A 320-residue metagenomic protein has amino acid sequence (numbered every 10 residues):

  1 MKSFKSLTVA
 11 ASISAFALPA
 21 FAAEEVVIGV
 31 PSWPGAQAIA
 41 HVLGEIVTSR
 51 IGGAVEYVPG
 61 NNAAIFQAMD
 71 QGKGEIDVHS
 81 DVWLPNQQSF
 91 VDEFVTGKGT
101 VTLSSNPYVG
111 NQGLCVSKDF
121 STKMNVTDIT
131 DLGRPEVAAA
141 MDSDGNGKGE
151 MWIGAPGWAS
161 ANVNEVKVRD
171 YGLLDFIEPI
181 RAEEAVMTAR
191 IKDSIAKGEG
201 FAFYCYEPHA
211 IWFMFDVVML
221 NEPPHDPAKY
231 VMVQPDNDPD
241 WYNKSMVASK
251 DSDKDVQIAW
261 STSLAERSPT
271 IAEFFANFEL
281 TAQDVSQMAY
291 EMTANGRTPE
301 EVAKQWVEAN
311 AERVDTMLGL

Functional and structural regions predicted by a protein language model:
A23-G35, G53-V58, K148-W152, F275: Short, well-ordered beta-strand elements
W33-P34, A54-D70, P179-R190: Short helix-initiation/N-cap motifs at beta->coil->alpha
G35-G53, V166-V168: Short, polar/charged alpha-helical segment
N62-K118: N-terminal segment of the mature folded domain
A68, I76-D81, W152-V231: Ligand-binding pocket segment of bilobal, Venus flytrap-like solute-binding proteins
G99-W152: A conserved helix-loop-strand patch within extracytoplasmic ligand-binding domains of the periplasmic binding
Q112-T122, D255-R267, E291: A bilobed periplasmic-binding-protein/Venus flytrap-type ligand-binding module shared by bacterial periplasmic
F213-F274, F278: C-terminal lobe and pocket-closing loops of periplasmic/extracytoplasmic Venus-flytrap solute-binding proteins
